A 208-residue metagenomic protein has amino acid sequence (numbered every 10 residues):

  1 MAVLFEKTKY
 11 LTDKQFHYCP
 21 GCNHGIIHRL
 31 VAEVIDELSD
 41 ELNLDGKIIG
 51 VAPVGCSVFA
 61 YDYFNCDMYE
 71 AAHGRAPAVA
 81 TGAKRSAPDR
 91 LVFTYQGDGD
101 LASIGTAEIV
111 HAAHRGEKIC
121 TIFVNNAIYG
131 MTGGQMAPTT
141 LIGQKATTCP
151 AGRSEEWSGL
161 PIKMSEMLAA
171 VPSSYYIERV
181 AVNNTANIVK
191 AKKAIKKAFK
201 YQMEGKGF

Functional and structural regions predicted by a protein language model:
M1-F93: Thiamine diphosphate
K7-L11, F16, S39, I48 (+8 more regions): Generic structural signal for short, flexible, solvent-exposed coil/loop and linker residues
Y18-P20, T94-Q96, I177-A181: Short catalytic-loop micro-motif centered on adjacent basic/acidic residues
N23-H24, G99-L101, T185: Gly/Ser/Thr-rich loops at beta-strand to alpha-helix junctions that form or flank small-molecule/cofactor-binding
I48-G50, R90-T94, I119, M203-F208: Generic beta-sheet signal
V54-G130, K193-K197: Thiamine diphosphate
S103-R115, I119, V124, I128-F208: Glycine-rich ThDP/TPP pyrophosphate-binding loop and its adjacent helix/strand module within ThDP-dependent enzymes
